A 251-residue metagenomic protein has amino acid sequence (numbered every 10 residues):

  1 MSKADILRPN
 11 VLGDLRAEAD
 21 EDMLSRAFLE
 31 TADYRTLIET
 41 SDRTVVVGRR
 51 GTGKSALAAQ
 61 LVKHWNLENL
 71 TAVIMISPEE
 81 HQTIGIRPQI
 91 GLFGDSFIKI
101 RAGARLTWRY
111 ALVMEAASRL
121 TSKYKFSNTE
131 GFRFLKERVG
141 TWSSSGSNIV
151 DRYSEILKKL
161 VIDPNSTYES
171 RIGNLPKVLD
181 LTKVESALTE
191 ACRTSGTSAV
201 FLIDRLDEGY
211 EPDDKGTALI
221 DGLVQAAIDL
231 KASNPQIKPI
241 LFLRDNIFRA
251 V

Functional and structural regions predicted by a protein language model:
M1-R49, N66-E80: A short, basic N-terminal segment
T40-R43, R87, N165-T167, S195-E211 (+2 more regions): Glycine-rich, often proline-containing surface loops adjacent to acidic residues and nearby aromatics that form
R49, S55-A199: P-loop NTPase nucleotide-binding core
R50, R101, P212-G216: Alpha-helix N-cap/helix-initiation motif
R171-K238: Conserved Walker B catalytic segment
F248-V251: Short regulatory helix/loop adjacent to the ATP-binding pocket of P-loop NTPases
